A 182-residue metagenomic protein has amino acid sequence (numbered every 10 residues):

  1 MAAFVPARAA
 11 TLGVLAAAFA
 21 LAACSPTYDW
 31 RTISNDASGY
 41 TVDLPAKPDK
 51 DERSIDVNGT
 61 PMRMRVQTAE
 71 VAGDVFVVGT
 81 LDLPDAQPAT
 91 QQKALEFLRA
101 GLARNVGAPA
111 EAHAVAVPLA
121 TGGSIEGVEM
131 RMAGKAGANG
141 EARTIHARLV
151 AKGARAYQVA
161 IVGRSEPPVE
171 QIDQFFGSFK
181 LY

Functional and structural regions predicted by a protein language model:
M1-V14: Bacterial N-terminal signal peptides that target proteins for export
A20-A23: C-terminal motif of bacterial Sec signal peptides marking the signal peptidase cleavage site
S25-T27: Bacterial signal peptide processing site
W30-T41, E166: Short aromatic-glycine motifs in intrinsically disordered, low-complexity regions
Y40, P48-K50, K93-V106, G153-Y182: Surface-exposed amphipathic alpha-helical segments
K47-V66, R99-A151: Signature of long, low-cysteine stretches enriched in small and polar/charged residues
D49-A89: Secretory pathway targeting signatures of secreted, lumenal, and periplasmic proteins
F76-A112: Mid-chain, structured segments of secreted extracytoplasmic proteins
